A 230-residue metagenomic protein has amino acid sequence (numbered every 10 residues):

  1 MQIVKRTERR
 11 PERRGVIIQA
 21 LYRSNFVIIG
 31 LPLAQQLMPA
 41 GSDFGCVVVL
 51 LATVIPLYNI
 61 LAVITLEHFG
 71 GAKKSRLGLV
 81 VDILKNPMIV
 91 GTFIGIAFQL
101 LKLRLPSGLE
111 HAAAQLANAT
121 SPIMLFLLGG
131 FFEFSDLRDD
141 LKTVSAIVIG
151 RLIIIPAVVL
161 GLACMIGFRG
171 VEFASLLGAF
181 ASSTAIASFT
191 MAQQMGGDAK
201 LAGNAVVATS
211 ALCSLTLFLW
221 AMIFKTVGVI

Functional and structural regions predicted by a protein language model:
M1-I230: Alpha-helical transmembrane segments of multi-pass small-molecule/ion transporters
